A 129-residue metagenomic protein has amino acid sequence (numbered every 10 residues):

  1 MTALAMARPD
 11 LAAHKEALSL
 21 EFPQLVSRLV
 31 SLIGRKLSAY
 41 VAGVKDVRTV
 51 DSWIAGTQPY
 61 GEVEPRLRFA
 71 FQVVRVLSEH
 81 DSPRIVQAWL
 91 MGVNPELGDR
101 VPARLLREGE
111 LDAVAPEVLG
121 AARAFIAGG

Functional and structural regions predicted by a protein language model:
M1-G129: Non-transmembrane "mature" sequence context
